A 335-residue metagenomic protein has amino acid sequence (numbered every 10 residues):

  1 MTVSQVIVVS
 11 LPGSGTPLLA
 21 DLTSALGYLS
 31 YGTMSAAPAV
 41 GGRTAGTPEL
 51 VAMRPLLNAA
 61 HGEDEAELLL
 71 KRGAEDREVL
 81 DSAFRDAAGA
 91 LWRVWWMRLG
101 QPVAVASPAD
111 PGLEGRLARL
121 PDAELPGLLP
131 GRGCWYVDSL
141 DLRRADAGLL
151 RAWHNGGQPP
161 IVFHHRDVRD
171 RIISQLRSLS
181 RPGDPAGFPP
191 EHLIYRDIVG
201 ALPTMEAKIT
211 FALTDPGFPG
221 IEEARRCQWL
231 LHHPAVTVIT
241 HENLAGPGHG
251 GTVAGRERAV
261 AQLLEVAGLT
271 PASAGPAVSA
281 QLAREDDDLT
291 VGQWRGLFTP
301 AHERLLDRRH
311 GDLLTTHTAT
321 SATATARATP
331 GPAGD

Functional and structural regions predicted by a protein language model:
M1-H192, F211-H232: PAPS-dependent sulfotransferase catalytic domain
M1-V6, S10-P12, K71-V79, E223 (+2 more regions): PAPS-dependent sulfotransferases, especially Golgi type II membrane carbohydrate sulfotransferases
A39, E191-M205, G268-G275: Short C-terminal domain-edge/linker segments immediately following a structured domain
G42-T44, R196, P330-G331: Short, intrinsically disordered/low-complexity patches at protein termini and at juxtamembrane boundaries
P48-V51, S180-G183, A201-A212, A277-D286: Noncatalytic linker/hinge segments flanking ATPase motor cores
V51-N58, P203-T210, D287-F298, G334-D335: Short, charged low-complexity intrinsically disordered segments located at boundaries of structured domains
S180, L193-G217, G248-G250, T290-Q293: Surface-exposed cleft-lining segments at the edges of enzyme active sites
